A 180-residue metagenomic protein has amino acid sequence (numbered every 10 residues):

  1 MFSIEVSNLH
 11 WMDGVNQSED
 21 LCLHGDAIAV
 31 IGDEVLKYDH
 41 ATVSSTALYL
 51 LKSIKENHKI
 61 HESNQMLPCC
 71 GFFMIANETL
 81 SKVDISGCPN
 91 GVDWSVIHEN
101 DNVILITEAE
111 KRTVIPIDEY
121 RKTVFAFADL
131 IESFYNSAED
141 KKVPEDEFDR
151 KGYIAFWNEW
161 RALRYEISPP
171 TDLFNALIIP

Functional and structural regions predicted by a protein language model:
M1-E99: N-terminal low-complexity, intrinsically disordered segments
D101-P180: Mixed-charge, glycine-accented linear interaction segment located at domain edges/termini
